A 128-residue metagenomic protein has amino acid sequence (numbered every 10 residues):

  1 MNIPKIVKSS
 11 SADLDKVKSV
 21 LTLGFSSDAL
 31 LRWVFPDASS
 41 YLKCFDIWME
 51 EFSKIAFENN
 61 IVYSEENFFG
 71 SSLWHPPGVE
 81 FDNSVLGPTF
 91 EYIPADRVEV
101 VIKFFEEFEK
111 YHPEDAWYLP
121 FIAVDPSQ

Functional and structural regions predicted by a protein language model:
K5-S19, L23, S27: A short beta-loop-alpha structural element at the N-terminal edge of CoA-dependent acyl/N-acetyltransferase catalytic
K16, P126-Q128: A structural preference for long, well-packed, hydrophobic secondary-structure segments
S19-S39, F52, D96: Helix-loop element at the rim of GNAT/NAT acetyltransferase active sites that forms part of the acceptor-substrate
L31, Y63, V79-F81: Short, polar/charged, Gly/Pro-enriched helix-capping and turn/loop motifs at alpha-helix termini and inter-helix linkers
A38-I61, E109: Active-site rim helix/loop that mediates acceptor-substrate recognition in acyltransferases
K54-L73, A123-P126: Conserved beta-hairpin
S71-P126: Conserved acyl-donor/pantetheine-binding loop and adjacent beta-alpha core of acyl/acetyltransferases and related
